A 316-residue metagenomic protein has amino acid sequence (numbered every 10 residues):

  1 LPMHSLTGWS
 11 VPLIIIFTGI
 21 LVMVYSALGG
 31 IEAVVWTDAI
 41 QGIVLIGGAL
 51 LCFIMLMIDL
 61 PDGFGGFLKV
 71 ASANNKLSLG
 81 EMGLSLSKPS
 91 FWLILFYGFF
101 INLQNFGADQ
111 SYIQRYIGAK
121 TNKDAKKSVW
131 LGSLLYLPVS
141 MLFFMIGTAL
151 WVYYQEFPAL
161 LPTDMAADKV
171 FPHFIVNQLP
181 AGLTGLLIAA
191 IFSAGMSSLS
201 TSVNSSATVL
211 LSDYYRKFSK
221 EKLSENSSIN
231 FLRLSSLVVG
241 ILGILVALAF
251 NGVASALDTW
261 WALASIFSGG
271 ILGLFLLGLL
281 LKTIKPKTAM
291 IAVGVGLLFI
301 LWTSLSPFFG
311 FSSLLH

Functional and structural regions predicted by a protein language model:
L1-H316: Membrane-embedded helix-loop-helix hairpins and adjacent transmembrane boundary segments in multi-pass transporters
